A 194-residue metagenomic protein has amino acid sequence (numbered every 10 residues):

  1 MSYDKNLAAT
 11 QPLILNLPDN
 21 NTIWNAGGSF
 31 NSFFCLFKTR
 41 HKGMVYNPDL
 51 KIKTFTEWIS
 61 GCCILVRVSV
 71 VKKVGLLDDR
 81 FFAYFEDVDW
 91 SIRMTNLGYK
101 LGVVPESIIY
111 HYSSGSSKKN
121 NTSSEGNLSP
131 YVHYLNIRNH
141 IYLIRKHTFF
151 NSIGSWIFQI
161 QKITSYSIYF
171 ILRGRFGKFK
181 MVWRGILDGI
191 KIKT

Functional and structural regions predicted by a protein language model:
M1-F33: Conserved donor NDP-sugar-binding/catalytic core segment of glycosyltransferases
Y3, L143, G189: Short alpha-helical functional segments enriched in proximate histidine and acidic residues
T10-P12, C35, R67, S91-M94 (+1 more regions): Generic structural signal for small/hydrophobic residues in well-ordered secondary structure, especially within
F30-E57: Short, flexible, basic/aromatic active-site loop/helix in glycosyltransferases
E57-L76, R80-Y110: A short, conserved alpha-helix in the catalytic core of glycosyltransferases
Y110-R138, R173-K180: Nucleotide-sugar-dependent glycosyltransferase catalytic core
E125-I163: Basic/Trp-rich segment in TM-proximal cytosolic loops or flexible interdomain/linker regions
T148-T194: Non-catalytic, C-terminal membrane-associated alpha-helical segments of glycosyltransferases
